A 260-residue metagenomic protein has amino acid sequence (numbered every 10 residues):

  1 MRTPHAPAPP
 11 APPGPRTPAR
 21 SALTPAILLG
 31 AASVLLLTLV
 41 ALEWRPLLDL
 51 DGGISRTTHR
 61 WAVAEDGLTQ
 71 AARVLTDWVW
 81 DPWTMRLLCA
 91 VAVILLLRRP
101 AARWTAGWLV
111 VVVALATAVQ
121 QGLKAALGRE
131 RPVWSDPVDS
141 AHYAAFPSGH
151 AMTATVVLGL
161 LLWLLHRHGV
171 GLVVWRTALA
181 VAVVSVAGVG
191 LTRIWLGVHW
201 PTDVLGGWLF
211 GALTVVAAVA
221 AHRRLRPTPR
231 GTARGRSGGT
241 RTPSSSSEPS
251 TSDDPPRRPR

Functional and structural regions predicted by a protein language model:
M1-T84, A126-V138, R257: N-terminal transmembrane-helix/juxtamembrane module of multi-pass inner/ER membrane proteins
S21-L29, V91-T117: Interfacial segments of alpha-helical transmembrane regions
I54, L75, L123, H150 (+1 more regions): Divalent metal-coordination and catalytic microenvironments
G67, A101-T105, P132-V133, G171-T177: Membrane-helix interface segments
T76-P100, T155-L161, L165: Hydrophobic alpha-helical transmembrane segments
A92, D136-S247, D253-P259: Membrane-embedded catalytic cores of phosphoryl/pyrophosphoryl-handling enzymes
W108-V112, A116, Q120, G207 (+2 more regions): Alpha-helical transmembrane segments in multi-pass membrane proteins
A116-E130: Transmembrane alpha-helix/helix-exit interface in multi-pass inner-membrane proteins
